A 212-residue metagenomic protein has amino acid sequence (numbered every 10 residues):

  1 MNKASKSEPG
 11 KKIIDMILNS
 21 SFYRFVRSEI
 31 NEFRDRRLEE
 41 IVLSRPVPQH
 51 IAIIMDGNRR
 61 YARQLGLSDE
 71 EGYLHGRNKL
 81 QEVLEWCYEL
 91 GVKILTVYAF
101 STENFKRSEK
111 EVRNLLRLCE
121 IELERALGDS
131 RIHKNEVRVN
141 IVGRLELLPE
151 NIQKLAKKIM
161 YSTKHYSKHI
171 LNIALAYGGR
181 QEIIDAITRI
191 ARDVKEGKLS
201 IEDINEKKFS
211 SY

Functional and structural regions predicted by a protein language model:
M1-Y212: Flexible, compositionally biased loop and terminal segments
